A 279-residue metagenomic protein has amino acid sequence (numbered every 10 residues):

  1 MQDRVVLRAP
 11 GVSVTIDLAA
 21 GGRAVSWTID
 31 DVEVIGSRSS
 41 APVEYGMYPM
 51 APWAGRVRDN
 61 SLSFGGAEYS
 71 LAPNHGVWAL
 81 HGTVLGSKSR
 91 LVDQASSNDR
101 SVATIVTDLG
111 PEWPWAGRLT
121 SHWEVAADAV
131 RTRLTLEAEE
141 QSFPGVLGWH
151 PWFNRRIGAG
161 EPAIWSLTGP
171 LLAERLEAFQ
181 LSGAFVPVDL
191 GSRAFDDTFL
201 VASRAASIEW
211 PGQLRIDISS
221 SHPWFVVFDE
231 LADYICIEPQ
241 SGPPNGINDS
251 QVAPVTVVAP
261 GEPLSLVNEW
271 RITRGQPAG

Functional and structural regions predicted by a protein language model:
M1-Y69, P73, R204-P223, E262-P277: Beta-strand-rich N-terminal accessory domains
V5, S101-A103, V130-T132, A206 (+1 more regions): Hydrophobic residues embedded in beta-strands of well-ordered beta-sheets
L7, T107-R156: Acidic, contiguous internal or C-terminal segments within carbohydrate-active enzymes that form a structured patch used
N60, R133, H150-W152, Y234-Q240 (+1 more regions): Active-site scaffold segments
S63-A67, D93-V102, E124-A129, I157-P162 (+2 more regions): A short, structured loop/turn motif at beta-sheet edges
A72-A127: Extended, loop-rich substrate-binding clefts of extracytoplasmic carbohydrate-active enzymes
Q141-P144, P151-S221: Active-site/ligand-binding surface loops and adjacent short beta/alpha elements that line catalytic pockets across
L214-G279: Active-site pocket scaffolds in enzymes
